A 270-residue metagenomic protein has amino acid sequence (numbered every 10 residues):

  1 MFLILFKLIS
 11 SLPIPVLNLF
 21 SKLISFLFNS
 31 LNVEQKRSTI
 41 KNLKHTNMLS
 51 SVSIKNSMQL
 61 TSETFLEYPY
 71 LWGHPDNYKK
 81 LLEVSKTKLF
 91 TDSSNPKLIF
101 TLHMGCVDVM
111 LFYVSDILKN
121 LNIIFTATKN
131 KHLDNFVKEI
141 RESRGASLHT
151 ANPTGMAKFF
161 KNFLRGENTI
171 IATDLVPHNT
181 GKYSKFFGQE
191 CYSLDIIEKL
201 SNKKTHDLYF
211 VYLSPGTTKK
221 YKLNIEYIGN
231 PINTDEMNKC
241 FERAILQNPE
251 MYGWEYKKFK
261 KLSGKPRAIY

Functional and structural regions predicted by a protein language model:
M1-T101, C106, N135-K138, G145: Membrane-anchoring hydrophobic helices of lipid-metabolizing enzymes
K7-L12, G105-L111, F159-A172: Short, composition-biased local secondary-structure segments
L31, T46-L49, S53-K55, T91-P96 (+1 more regions): Non-catalytic C-terminal accessory region of glycerolipid acyltransferases and related lyso-lipid remodeling enzymes
E34-S38, T128-K131, C191-L194: Active-site metal-coordination segments of metallo-dependent hydrolases
P75-E83, G145-A151, F186-G188, N230-P231: Short, flexible loop segments at the rims of nucleotide/cofactor-binding pockets, characterized by
N95-P153, N179-K182, Q189: Catalytic core of membrane glycerolipid acyltransferases/transacylases, capturing the structured, soluble-facing
